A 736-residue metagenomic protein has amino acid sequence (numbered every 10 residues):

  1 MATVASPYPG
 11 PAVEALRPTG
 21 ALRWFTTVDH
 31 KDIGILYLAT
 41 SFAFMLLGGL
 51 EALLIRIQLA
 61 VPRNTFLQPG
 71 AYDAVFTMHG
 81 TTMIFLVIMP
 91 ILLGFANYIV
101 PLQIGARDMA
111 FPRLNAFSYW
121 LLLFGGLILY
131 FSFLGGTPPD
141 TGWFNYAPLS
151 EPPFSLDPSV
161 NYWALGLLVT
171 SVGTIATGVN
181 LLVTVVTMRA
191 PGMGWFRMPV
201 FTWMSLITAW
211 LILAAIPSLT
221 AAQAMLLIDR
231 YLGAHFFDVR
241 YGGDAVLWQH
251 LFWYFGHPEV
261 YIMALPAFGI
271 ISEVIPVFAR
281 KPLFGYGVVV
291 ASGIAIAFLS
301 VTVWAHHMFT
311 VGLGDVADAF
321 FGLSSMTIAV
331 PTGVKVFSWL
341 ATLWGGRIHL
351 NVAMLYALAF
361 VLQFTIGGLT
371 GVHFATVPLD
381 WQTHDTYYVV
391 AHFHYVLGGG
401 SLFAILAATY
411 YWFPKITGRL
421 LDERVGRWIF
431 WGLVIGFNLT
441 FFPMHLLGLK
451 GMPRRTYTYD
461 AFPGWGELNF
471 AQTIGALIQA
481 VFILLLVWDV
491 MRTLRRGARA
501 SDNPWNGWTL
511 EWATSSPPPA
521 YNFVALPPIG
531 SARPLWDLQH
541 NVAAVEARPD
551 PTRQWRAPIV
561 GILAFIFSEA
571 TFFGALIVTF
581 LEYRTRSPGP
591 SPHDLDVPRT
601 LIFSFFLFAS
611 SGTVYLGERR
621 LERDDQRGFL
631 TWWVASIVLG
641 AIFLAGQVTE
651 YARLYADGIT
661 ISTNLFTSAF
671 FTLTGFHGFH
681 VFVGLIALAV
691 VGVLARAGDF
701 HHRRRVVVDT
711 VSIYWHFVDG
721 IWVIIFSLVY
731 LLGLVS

Functional and structural regions predicted by a protein language model:
A2-R553, P558-V560, A564-S568, F573-I577 (+6 more regions): Membrane-embedded and interfacial regions of multi-pass energy-transducing membrane proteins
W536, H540-S736: Hydrophobic alpha-helical segments at protein termini of multi-pass membrane proteins
